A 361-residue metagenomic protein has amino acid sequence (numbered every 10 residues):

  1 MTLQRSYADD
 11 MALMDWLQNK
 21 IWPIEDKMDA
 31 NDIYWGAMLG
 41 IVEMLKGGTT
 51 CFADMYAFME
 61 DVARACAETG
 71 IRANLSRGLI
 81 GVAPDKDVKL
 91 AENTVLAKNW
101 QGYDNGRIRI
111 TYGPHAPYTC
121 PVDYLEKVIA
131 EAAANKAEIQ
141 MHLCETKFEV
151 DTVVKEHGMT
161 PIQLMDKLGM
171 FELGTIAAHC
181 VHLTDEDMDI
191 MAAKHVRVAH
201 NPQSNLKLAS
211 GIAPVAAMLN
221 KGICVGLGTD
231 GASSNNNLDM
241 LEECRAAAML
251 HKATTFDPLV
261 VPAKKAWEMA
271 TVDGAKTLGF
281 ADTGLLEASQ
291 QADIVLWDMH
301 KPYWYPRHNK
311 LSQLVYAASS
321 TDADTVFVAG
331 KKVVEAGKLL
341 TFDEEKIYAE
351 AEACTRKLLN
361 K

Functional and structural regions predicted by a protein language model:
L3-W35, V42, T69-A83, K147-G174 (+2 more regions): Active-site gating loops and adjacent loop-to-helix segments of metal-dependent hydrolytic enzymes
R5-G70, A91-Y103, E352-N360: Alpha-helical scaffold segments that flank or form the walls of functional sites
G48, C66, Y112, H142 (+10 more regions): Divalent metal-coordination and catalytic microenvironments
D61-V181, E186: Metal-coordinating catalytic core of metallo-dependent amide/deamination hydrolases
K147-M159, D187-A192, A209-M218, N235-K252 (+1 more regions): Histidine/acidic-residue-rich catalytic or RNA/ligand-binding cores of hydrolases and nuclease-related proteins
K167-G174, A216-K301, V315-S319: His/Asp/Glu-enriched, well-ordered alpha-helical/loop segment that forms or immediately abuts the divalent-metal
D185-E186, I190-I223, L227-T229: A conserved active-site cap/scaffold subdomain adjacent to cofactor or substrate pockets
E268-K361: Active-site microenvironment of metallo-dependent hydrolases
